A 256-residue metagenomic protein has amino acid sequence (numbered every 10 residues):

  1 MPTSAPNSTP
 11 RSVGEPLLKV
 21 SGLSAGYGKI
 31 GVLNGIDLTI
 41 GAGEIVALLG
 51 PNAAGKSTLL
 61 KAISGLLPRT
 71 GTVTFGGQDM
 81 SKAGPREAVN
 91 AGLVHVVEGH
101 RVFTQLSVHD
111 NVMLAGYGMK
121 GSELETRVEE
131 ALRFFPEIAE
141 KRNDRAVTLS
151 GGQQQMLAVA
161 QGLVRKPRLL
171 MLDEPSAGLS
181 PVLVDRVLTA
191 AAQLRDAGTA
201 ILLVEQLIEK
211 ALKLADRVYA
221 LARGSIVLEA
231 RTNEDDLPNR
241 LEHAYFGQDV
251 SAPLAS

Functional and structural regions predicted by a protein language model:
P2-P6, P10-S256: Glycine-rich phosphate-binding loops of nucleotide-dependent enzymes
